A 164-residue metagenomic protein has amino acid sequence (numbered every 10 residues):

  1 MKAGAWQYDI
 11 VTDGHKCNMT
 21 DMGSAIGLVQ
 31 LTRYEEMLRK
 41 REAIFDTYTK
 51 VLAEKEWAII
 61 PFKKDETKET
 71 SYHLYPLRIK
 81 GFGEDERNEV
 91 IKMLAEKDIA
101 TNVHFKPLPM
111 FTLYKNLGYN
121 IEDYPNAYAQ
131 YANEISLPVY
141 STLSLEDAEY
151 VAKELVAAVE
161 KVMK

Functional and structural regions predicted by a protein language model:
M1-K164: PLP-dependent aminotransferase class I/II
